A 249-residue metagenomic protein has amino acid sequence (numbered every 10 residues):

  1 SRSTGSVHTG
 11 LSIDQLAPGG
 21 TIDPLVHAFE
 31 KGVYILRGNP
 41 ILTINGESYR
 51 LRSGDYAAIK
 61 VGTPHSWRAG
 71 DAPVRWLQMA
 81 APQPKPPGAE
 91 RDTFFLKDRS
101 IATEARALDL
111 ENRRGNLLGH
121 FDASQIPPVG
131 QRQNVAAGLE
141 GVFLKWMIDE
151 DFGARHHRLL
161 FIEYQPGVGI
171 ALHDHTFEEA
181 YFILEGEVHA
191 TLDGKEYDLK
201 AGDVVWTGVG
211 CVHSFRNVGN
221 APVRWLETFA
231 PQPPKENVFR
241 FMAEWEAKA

Functional and structural regions predicted by a protein language model:
S1-H8, G88-H156, V238-A249: A short, N-terminal "cap"/entry segment at the start of jelly-roll beta-barrel domains of the cupin/DSBH fold
S6-F29, Y34-R37, I41-L42, Y49: The feature marks the first
G10-H27, G141-W146, L160-H175, V209: Conserved short histidine dyad/triad with adjacent acidic residue
L11-D14, L159-I162, A171, V188-A190 (+5 more regions): A structural feature that tracks compact, well-ordered secondary-structure segments with a strong bias toward
I22-P24, L42-T43, L51, I59 (+5 more regions): Short beta-strand His + acidic residue motifs that chelate non-heme Fe in jelly-roll/DSBH and cupin folds
F29-I41, N45, F177-H189, D193: Glycine- and acidic-residue-biased ligand/ion/polar-headgroup-sensing regions
G32, G46-G62, G194-G210: Short acidic-glycine-tyrosine-enriched beta hairpin
V61-P87, V209-K235: Ligand-binding loop in jelly-roll beta-barrel domains
